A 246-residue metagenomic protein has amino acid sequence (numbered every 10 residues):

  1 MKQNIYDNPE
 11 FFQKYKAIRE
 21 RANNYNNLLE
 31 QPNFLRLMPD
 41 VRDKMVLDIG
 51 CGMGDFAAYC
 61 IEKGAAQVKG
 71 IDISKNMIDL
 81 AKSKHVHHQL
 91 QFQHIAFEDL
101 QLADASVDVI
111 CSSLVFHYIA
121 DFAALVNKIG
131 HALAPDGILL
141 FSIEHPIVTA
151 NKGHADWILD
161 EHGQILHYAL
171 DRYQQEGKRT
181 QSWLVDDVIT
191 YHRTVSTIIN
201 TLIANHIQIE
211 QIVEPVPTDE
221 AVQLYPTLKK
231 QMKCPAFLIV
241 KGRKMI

Functional and structural regions predicted by a protein language model:
M1-V41, D55, Y59, L80: Conserved class I S-adenosyl-L-methionine
L47-I49, M53-L100: Class I SAM-dependent methyltransferase SAM/SAH-binding core
E98-I110: A short acidic, Gly/Pro-enriched loop at the edge of an enzyme's catalytic core that lines a small-molecule cofactor
D108-A123: A short SAM/SAH-binding and catalytic strip from SAM-dependent methyltransferases
A123-I138: A short glycine-rich, Lys/Arg-flanked "PGG" loop and its adjoining helix->strand segment in the class I
L139-E176: Conserved class I S-adenosyl-L-methionine
K178, I189-I212: Short alpha-helix
T201-I246: C-terminal lobe and adjacent flexible extensions of AdoMet/dcAdoMet transferase-like proteins
